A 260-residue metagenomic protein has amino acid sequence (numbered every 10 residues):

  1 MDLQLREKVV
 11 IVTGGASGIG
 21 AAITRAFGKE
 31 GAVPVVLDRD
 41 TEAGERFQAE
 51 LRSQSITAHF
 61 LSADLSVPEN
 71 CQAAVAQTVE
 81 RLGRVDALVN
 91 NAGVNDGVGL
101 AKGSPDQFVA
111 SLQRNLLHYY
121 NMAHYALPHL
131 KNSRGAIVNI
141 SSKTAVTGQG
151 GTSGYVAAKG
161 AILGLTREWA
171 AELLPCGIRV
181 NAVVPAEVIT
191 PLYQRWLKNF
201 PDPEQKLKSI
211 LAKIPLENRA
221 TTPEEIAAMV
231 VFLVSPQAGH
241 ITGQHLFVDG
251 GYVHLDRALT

Functional and structural regions predicted by a protein language model:
M1, T147, V231, T242-T260: Short C-terminal tail/terminal secondary-structure segment of NAD(P)H-dependent dehydrogenase/reductase domains
C71, G99-L112, I210: Substrate-binding pocket helix/loop in short-chain dehydrogenase/reductase
V89, L174, R179, I241-G243: Short, small/polar-rich loop/turn modules that mediate ligand/substrate recognition or access, typified
A123, A158, T166: Active-site helix of classical SDR
P128, A171-P175, G239: Alpha-helical segment proximal to the catalytic Tyr-Lys
S142: Residue(s) in the substrate-gating loop at a strand-loop-helix junction that position the organic substrate next
A182, T190, E204-I241, V248-G250: C-terminal helical subdomain
